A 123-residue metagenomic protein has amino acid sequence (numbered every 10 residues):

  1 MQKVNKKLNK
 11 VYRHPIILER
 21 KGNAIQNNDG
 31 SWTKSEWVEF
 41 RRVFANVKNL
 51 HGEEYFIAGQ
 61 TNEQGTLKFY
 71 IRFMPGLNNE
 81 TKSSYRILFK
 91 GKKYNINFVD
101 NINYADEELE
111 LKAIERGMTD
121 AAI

Functional and structural regions predicted by a protein language model:
M1-I17: N-terminal intrinsically disordered, low-complexity, charge/repeat-rich segments that act as generic
V4, R20-I25, W32-I123: Short, conserved turn/kink motifs that form compact alpha/beta structural patches or helix kinks used as
